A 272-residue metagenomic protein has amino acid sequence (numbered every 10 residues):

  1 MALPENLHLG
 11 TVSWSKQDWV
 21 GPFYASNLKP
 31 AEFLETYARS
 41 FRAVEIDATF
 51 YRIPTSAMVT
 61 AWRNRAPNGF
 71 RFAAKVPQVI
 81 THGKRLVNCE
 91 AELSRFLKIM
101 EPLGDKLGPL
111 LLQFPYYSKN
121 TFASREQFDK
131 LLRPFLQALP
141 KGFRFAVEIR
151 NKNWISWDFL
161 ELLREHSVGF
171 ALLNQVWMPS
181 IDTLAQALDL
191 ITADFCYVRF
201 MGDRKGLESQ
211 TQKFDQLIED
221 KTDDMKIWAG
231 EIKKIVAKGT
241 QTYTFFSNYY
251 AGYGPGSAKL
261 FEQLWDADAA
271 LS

Functional and structural regions predicted by a protein language model:
M1-S272: Residues lining hydrophobic/aromatic ligand-binding pockets adjacent to catalytic sites
